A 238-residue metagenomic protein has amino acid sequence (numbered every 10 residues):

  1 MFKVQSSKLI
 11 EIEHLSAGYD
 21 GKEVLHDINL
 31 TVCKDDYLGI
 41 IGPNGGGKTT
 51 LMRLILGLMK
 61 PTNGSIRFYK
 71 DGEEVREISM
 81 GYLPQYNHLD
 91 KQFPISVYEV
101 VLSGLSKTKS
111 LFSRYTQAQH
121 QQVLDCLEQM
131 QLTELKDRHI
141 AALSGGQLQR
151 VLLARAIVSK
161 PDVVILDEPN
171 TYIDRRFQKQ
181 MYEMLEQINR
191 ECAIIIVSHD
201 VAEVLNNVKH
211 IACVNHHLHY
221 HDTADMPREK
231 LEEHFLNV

Functional and structural regions predicted by a protein language model:
L56: Helix-to-loop junction immediately C-terminal to a conserved catalytic motif
G64-M80: Conserved ABC transporter NBD signature motif
Q117-L135: Conserved ABC ATPase "signature" region
H139-L143, Q147: Conserved ABC ATPase signature
V164-E168: Catalytic Walker B motif of ABC-type/P-loop ATPase nucleotide-binding domains
N206, V214-V238: Conserved beta-strand-loop-alpha-helix hinge in the C-terminal portion of ABC ATPase nucleotide-binding domains
